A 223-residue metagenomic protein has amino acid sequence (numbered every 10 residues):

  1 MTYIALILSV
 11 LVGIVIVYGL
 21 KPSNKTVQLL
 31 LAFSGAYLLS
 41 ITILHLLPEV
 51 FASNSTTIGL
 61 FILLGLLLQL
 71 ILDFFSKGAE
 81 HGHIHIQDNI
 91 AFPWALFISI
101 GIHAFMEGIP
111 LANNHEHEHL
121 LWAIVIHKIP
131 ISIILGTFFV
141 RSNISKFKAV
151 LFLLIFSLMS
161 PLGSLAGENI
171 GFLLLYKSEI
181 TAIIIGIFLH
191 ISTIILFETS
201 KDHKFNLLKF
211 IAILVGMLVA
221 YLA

Functional and structural regions predicted by a protein language model:
M1-A223: Intrinsically disordered, metal-sensing/regulatory segments
